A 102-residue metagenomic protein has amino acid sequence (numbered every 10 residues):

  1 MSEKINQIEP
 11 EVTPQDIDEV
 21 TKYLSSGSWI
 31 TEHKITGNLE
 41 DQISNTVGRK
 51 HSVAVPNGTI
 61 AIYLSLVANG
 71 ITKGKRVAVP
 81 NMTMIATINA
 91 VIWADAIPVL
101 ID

Functional and structural regions predicted by a protein language model:
M1-T72, A94: Conserved PLP-binding active-site segment in aminotransferase class I/II-type PLP enzymes
V67, I71-D102: PLP-dependent aminotransferase-like
